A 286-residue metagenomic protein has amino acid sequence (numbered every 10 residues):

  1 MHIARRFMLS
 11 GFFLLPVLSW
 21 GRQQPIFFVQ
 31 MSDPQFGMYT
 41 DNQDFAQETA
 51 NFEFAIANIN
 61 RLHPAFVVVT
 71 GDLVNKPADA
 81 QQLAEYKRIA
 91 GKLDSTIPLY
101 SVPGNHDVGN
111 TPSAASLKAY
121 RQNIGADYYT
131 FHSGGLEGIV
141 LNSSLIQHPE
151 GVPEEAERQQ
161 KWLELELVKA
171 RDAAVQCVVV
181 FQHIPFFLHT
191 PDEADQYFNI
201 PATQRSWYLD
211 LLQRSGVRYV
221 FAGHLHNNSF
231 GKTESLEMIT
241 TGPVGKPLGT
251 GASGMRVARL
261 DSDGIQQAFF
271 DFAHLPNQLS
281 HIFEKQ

Functional and structural regions predicted by a protein language model:
I3-L9: N-terminal export leaders
W20-L83, E284: N-terminal active-site segment of His-dependent metallophosphoesterases
R22-Q23, R259-Q286: A short C-terminal boundary segment appended to hydrolase-like catalytic domains
Q30-S32, V67-D72, P98-N105, V179-Q182 (+2 more regions): Active-site neighborhood of phospho(di)ester-bond hydrolases with catalytic His/Asp-centered motifs
M38-N42, L73-P77, L145-A156, P191-Q196: Surface-exposed cleft-lining segments at the edges of enzyme active sites
D79-Q176, T203-R214, G231-A268: Extended active-site neighborhood of metal-dependent phosphoesterases/phosphodiesterases
A170-T190: Short acidic, glycine-rich surface-loop motifs adjacent to enzyme active sites
